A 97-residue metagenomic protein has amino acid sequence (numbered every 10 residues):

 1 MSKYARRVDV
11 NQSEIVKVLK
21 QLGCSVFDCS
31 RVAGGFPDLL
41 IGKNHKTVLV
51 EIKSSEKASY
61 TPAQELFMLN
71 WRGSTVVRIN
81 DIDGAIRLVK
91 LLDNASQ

Functional and structural regions predicted by a protein language model:
M1-Q97: Catalytic phosphate/metal-binding cores of nucleic-acid and nucleotide-processing enzymes, i.e., regions that mediate
